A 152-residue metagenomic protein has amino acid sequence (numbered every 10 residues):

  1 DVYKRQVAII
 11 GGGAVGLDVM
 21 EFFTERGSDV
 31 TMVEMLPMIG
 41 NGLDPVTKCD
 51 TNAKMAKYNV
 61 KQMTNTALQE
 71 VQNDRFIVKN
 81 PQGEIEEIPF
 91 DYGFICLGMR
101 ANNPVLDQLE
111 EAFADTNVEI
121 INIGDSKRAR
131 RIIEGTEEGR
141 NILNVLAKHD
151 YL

Functional and structural regions predicted by a protein language model:
V2-Y3: Short, small-residue-biased leader/transition segments that mark boundaries at the very start of proteins
G11-G13: Glycine-rich Rossmann-fold phosphate-binding loop(s) that bind the pyrophosphate of adenine dinucleotide cofactors
V19-F23, L43-D44, F113, I123-L152: A conserved FAD-binding loop/helix module that cradles the flavin
M20-T66, K127: Rossmann-like dinucleotide-binding cores of NAD(P)H-dependent redox enzymes
T64-R75: A conserved short coil-to-beta-strand element within the FAD-binding core of flavoproteins
F76, D91-I95: AMP-binding/adenylate-forming core of the ANL superfamily
E84-Y92: Core beta-strand elements of the Rossmann-like FAD/NAD(P) dinucleotide-binding domain in flavoenzyme oxidoreductases
R100-E110: Flavin (primarily FAD) binding-site architecture
